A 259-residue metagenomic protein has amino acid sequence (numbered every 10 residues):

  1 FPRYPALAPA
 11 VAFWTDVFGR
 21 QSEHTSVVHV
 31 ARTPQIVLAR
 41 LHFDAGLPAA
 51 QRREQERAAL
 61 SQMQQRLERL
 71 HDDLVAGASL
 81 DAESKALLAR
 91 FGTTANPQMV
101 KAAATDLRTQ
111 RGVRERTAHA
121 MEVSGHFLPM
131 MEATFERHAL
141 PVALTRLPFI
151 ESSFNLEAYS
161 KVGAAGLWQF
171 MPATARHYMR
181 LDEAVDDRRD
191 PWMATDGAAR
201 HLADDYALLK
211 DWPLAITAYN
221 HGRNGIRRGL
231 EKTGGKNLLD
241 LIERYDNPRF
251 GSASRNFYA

Functional and structural regions predicted by a protein language model:
F1-H138: An acidic, Gly/Ser/Thr/Pro-rich helix-cap/linker signature
A82-L88, A102-A104, A139-T145, F149 (+2 more regions): Extracytoplasmic
L107-A118, F154-A164, W168-L214, G234-P248: Substrate-binding clefts and substrate-entry loops adjacent to catalytic sites of polymer-processing enzymes acting on
P129, A133, T145, D196-A203 (+1 more regions): Solvent-exposed, polar/charged alpha-helical surfaces in well-ordered, non-transmembrane soluble domains, broadly
P141-E157, A215-N220: Short, functionally critical alpha-helical segments immediately adjacent to catalytic or ligand/cofactor-binding
Y206, K210-R223, R227-G229: Short helix/loop segments within enzyme catalytic domains that coordinate or immediately flank catalytic cofactors
S252-N256: Generic recognition of short, well-ordered alpha-helical interface segments
